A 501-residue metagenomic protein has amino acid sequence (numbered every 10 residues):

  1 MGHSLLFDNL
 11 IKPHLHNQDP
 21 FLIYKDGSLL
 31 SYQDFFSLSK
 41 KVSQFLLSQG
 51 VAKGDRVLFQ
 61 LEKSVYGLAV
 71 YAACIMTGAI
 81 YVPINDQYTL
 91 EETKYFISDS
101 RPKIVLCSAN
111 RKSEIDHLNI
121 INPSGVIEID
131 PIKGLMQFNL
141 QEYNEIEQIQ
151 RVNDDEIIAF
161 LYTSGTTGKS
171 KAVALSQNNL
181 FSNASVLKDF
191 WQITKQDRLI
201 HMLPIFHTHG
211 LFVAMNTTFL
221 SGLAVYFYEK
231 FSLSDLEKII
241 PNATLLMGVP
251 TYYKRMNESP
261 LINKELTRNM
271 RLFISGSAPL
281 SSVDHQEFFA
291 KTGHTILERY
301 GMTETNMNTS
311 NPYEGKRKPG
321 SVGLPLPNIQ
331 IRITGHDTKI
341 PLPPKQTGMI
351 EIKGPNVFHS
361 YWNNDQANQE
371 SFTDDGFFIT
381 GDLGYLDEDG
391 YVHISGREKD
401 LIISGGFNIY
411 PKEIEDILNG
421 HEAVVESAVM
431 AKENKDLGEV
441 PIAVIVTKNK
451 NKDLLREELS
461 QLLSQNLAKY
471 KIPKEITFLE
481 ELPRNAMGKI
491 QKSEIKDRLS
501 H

Functional and structural regions predicted by a protein language model:
Q18, Y143-Y162, G168-K169, Q192-R198: Conserved pre-ATP/AMP-binding loop-to-beta segment of ANL
P20-S64, L68-A72, T89-K94, R151: Conserved AMP-binding/adenylate-forming core of the ANL superfamily
S31-Q33, I158-S182: Conserved AMP-binding A3 loop
V105, G354, H359-S360, L383-K471 (+3 more regions): AMP-binding/adenylate-forming catalytic core of the ANL superfamily
F181-R198, F206-L245, S259-L261: Conserved AMP-binding/adenylation subdomain of ANL enzymes
A243-G248, N257-K318, Q330: Gly/Ser/Thr-rich phosphate-binding loop
L324-N328, T338-S371, F407-I409: Conserved ATP/PPi-binding loop(s) of AMP-dependent carboxylate-activating enzymes
R332-E351, E370, E388-D389, K450-R456 (+1 more regions): Conserved beta-loop-beta connector loops within the AMP-binding
